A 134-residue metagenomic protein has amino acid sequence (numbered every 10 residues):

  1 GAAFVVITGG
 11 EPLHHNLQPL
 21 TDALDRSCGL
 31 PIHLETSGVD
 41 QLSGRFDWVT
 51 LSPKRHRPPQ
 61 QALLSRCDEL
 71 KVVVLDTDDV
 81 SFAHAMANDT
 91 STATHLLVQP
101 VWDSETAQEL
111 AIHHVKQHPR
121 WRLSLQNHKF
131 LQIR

Functional and structural regions predicted by a protein language model:
A3-F4, L13-R134: Conserved AdoMet/S-adenosylmethionine-binding subsite of the radical SAM
T8-G10: Active-site beta-strand/loop signature of hydrolases that rely on acidic residues for catalysis
